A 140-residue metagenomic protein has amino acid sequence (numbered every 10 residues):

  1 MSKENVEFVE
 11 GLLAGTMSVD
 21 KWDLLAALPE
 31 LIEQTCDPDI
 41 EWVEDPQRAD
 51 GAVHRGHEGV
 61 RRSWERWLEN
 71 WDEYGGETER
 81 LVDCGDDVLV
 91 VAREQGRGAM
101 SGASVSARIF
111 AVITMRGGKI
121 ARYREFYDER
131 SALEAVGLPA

Functional and structural regions predicted by a protein language model:
M1-A140: C-terminal and inter-domain tail/linker signature
